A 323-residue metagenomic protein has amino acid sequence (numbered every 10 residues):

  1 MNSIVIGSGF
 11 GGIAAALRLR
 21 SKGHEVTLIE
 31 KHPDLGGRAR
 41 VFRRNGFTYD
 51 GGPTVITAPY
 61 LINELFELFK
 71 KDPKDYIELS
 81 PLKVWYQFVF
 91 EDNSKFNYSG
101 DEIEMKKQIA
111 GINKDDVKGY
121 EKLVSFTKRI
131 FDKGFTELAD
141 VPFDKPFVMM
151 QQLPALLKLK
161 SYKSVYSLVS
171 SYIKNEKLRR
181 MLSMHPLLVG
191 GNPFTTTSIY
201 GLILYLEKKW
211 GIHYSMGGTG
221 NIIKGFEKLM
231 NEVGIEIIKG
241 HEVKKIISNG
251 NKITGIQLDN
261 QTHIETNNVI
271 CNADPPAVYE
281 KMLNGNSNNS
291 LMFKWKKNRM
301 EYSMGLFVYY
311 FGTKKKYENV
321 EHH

Functional and structural regions predicted by a protein language model:
M1-R129: N-terminal glycine-rich phosphate/pyrophosphate-binding loop and immediately adjacent elements
K22, L168-Y172, M181-M184, G225 (+4 more regions): Generic, well-ordered alpha-helical scaffold segments in large soluble proteins
F69, W210-H213, E318-H323: Flavin-dependent oxidoreductases
I77, L157-K158, N298-S303: Short Gly/Pro-enriched turn/cap motifs at secondary-structure boundaries
E91-T196: Rossmann-like flavin
L202-I253: Helical element adjacent to the flavin cofactor pocket in flavoenzyme catalytic cores
K244-H323: Mid-domain catalytic core of redox enzymes that form a hydrophobic substrate pocket/lid adjacent to a catalytic redox
